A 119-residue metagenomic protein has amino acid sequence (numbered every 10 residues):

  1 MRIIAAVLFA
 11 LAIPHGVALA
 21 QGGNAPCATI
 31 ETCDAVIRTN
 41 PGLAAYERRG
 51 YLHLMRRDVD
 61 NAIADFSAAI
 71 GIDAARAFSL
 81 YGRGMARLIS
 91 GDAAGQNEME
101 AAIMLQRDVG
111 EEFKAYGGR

Functional and structural regions predicted by a protein language model:
R2-R119: Alpha-helical tetratricopeptide repeat
